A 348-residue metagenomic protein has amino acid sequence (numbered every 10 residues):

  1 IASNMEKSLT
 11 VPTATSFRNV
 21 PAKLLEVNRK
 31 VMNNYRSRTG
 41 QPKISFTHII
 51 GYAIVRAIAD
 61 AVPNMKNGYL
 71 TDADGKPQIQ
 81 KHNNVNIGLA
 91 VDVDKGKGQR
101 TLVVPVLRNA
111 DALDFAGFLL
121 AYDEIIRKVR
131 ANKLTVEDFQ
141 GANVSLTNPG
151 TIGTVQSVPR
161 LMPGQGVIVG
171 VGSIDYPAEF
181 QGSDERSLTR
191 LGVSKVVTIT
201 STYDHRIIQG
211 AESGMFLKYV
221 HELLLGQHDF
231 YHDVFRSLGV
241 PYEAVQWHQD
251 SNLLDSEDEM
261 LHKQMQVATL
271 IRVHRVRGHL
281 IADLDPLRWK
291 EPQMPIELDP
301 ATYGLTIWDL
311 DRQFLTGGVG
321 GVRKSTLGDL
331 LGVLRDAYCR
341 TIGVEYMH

Functional and structural regions predicted by a protein language model:
A2-Q264, R277: C-terminal catalytic/motor cores of large multi-domain enzyme assemblies
Q249-H348: Extended, charge-enriched "interface" segments that sit outside catalytic cores
